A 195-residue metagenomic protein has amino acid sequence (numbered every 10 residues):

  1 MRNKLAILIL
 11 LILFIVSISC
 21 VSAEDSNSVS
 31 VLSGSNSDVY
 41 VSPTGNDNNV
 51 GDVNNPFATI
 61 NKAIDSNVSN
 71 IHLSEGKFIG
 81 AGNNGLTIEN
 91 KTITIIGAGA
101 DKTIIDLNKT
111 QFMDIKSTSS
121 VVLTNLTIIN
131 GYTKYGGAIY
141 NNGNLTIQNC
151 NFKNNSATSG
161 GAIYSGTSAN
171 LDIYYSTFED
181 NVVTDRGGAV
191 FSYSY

Functional and structural regions predicted by a protein language model:
M1-L32: Secretory targeting signatures
E24-S74, G85-T87: Acidic Gly/Asp/Thr-rich repetitive segments characteristic of extracellular carbohydrate-active and adhesion proteins
T44-N48, V68, G76-I79, G99-D101 (+2 more regions): Acidic glycine-/aspartate-rich tracts in secreted/extracellular proteins
V68-I93, D101-T103, N108-K109: N-terminal extracellular ligand-recognition/capping segment immediately after the signal peptide
L73, T94-G97, S120-N125, L145-F152 (+3 more regions): All-beta strand scaffolds that present successive hydrophobic residues in beta-strands
K77, G99, T127, Y132 (+2 more regions): A structural signal for beta-strand register positions
G82-G85, L107-D114, Y132-Y140, S156-G166 (+1 more regions): Extracellular beta-strand/beta-solenoid scaffold signature
T92-K134: Right-handed parallel beta-helix/beta-spiral solenoid domain characteristic of secreted/periplasmic
